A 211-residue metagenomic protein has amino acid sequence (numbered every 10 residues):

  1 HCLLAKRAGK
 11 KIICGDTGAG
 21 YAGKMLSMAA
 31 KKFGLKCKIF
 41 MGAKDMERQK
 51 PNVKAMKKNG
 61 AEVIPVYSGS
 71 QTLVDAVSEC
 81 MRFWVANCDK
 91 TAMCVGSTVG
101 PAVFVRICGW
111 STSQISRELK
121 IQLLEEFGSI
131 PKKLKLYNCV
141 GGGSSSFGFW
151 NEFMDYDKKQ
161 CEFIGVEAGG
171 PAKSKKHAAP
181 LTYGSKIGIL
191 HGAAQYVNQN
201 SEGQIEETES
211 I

Functional and structural regions predicted by a protein language model:
C2, R7-A29, F33-G42, K132-S145 (+1 more regions): A short, small-residue-rich loop immediately preceding and capping a beta-strand
K6, K31, K57, M154-D157: Anion (oxyanion) recognition and catalysis
D16-T17, G42-A43, Y67-S68, V95-V99 (+4 more regions): Fold-independent oxyanion-binding glycine-rich loops and adjacent beta-strand/coil segments at enzyme active sites
A19, D45, Q49-N52, G69-V77 (+3 more regions): Generic structural signal for well-ordered, non-membrane alpha-helical segments in soluble metabolic enzymes
K24-M28, Q49-V53, D75-E79, F104-G109 (+2 more regions): Short acidic, glycine/serine/threonine-rich loops at helix termini
G34-L73: A glycine-rich helix N-cap at a beta->alpha junction
V77-V103, F127, D155-K158, G165-I211: Active-site/ligand-binding loops adjacent to catalytic centers
W84-V140: Active-site/ligand-binding-proximal alpha/beta "capping" segment
